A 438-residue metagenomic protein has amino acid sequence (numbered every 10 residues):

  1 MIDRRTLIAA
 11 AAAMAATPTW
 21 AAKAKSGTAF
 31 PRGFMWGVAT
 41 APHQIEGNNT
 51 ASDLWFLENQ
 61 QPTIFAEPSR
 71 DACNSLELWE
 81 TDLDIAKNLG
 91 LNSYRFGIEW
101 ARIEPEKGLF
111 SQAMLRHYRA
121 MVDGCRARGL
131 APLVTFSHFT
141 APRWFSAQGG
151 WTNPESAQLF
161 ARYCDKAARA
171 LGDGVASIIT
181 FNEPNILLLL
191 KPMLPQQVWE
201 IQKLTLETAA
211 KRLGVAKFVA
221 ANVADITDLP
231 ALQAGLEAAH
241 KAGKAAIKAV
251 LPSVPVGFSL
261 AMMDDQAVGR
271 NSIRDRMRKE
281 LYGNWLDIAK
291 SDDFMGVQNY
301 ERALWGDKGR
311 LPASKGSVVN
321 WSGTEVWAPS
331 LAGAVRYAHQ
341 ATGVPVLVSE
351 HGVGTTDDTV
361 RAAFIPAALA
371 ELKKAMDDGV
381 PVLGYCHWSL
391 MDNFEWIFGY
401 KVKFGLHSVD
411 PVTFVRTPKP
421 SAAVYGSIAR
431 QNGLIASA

Functional and structural regions predicted by a protein language model:
I2-A22: N-terminal export signals
I8-A9, E99, I365: General helical structural elements
A24-E77, L83, K87-L89, I103-A438: Non-catalytic scaffold segments within catalytic domains of secreted glycoside hydrolases
L91, F96-I98, T135: Conserved beta-strand->loop/alpha-helix structural units within folded catalytic cores of enzymes with alpha/beta
